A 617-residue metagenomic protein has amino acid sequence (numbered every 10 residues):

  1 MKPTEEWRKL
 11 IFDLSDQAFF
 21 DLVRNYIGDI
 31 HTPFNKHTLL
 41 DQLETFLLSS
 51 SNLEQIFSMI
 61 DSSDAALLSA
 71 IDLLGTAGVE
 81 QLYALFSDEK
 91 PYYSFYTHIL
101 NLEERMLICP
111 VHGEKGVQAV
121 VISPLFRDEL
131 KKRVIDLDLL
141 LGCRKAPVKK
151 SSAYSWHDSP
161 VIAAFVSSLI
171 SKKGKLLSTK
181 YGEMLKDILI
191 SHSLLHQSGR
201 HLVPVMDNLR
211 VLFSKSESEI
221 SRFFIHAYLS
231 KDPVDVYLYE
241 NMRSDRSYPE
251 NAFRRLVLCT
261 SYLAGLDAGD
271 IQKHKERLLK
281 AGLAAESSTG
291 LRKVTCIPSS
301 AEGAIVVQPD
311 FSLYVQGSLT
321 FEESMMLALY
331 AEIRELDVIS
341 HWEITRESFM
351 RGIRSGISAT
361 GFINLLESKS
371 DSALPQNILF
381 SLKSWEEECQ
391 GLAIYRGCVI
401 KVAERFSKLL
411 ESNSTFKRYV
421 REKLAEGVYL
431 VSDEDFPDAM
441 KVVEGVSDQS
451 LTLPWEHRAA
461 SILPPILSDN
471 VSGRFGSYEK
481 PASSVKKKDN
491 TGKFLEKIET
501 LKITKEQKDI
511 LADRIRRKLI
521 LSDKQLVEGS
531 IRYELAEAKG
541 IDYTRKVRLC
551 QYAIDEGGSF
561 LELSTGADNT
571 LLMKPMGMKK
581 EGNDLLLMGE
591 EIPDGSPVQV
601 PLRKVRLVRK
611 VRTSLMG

Functional and structural regions predicted by a protein language model:
M1-T295, S299-V307, Q316, S381 (+1 more regions): Type-3 copper protein
V211-G617: Extended alpha-helical interface modules used as scaffolds for assembling large macromolecular complexes
